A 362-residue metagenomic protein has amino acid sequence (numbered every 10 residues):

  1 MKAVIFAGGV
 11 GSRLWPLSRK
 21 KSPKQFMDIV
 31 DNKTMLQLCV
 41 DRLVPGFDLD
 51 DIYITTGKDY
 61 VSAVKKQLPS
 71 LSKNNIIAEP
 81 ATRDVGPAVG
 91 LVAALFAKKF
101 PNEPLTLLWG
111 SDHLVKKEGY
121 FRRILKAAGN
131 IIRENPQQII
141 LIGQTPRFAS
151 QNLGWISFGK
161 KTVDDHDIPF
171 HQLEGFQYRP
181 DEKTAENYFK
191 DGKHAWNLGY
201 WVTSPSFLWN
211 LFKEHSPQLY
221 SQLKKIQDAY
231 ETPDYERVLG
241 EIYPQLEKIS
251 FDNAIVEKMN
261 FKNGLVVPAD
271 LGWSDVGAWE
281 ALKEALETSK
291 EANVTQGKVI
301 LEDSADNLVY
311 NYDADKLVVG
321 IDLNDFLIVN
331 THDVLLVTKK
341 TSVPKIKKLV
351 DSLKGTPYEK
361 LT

Functional and structural regions predicted by a protein language model:
M1, L49-D50, S72-K73, P101-P104 (+9 more regions): Short coil/turn connectors at secondary-structure junctions
K2-I5, R13-P16, K20, D28-G110 (+5 more regions): Conserved N-terminal catalytic core of the sugar/cofactor nucleotidyltransferase
F6-A7, T55, L107-G110, L141-T145 (+3 more regions): Short beta-strand segments
L36, V92, D112, I156 (+3 more regions): Residue-level signal for inorganic ion chemistry
T82-P87, F148-S150, E182-T184, W273-S274: A short acidic, often aromatic-flanked loop/helix-cap motif at beta-alpha or helix-coil junctions that lines enzyme
E118-P233, R237-L239, N263, K339-K340: Conserved core of the sugar-phosphate nucleotidyltransferase
P205-T362: Left-handed beta-helix
